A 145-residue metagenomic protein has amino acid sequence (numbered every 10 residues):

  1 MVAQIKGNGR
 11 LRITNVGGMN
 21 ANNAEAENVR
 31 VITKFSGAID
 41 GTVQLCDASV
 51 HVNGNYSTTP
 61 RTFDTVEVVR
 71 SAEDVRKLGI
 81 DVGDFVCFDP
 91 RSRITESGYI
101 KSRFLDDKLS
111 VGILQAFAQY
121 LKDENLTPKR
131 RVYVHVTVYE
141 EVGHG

Functional and structural regions predicted by a protein language model:
M1-G145: N-terminal hydrophobic/helix-forming segments and targeting peptides
